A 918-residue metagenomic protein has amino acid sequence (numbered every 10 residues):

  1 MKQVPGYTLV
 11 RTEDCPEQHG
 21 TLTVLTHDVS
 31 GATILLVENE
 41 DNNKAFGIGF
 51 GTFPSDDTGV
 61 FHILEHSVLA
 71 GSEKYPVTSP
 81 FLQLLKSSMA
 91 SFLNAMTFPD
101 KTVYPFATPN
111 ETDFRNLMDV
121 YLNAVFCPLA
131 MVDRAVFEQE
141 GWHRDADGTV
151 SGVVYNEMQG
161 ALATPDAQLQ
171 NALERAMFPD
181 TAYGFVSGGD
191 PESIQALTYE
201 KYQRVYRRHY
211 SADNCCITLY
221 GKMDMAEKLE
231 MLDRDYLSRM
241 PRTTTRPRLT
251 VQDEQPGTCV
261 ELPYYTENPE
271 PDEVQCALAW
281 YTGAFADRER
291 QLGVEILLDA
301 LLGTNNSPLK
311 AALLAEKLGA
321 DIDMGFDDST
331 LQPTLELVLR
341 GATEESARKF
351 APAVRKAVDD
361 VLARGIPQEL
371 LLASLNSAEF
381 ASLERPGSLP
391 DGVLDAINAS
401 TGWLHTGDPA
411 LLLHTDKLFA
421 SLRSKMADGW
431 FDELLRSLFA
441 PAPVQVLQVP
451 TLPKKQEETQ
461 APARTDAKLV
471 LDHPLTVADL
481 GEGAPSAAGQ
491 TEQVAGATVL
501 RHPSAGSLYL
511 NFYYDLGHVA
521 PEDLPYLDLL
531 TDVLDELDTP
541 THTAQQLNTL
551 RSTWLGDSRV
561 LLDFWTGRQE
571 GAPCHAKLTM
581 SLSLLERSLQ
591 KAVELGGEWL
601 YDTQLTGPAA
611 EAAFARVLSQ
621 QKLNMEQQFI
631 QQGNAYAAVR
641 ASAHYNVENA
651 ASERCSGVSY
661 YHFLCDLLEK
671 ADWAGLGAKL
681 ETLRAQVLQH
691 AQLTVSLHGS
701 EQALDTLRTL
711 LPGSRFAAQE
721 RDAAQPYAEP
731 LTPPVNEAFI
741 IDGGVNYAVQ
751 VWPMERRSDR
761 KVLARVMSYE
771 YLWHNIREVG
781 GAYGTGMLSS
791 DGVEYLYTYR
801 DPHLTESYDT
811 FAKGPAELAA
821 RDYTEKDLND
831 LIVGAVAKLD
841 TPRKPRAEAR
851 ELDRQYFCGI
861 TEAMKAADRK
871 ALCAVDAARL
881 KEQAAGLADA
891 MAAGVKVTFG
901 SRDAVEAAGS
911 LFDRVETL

Functional and structural regions predicted by a protein language model:
M1-A45: Non-catalytic terminal extensions that flank enzyme cores
V37-E40, G47-G49, Y155, Q159 (+11 more regions): His/Glu-based metal-binding/catalytic segments typifying zinc-dependent metallopeptidases
N43-F53, S79-C127, R134-E140, A167-E192 (+9 more regions): M16 family metallopeptidases and their MPP-like homologs
T58-A70, L524, D528-D532: Active-site recognition of the HExxH zinc-binding catalytic motif
F92, Q203-R207, P263-T266, L309 (+10 more regions): Generic recognition of flexible, low-complexity loop/linker segments
R144-A212, T218-G221, M225-D233, M240-Y265 (+1 more regions): Hydrophobic, small-residue-rich alpha-helical packing segments that form membrane-like cores
E200-D235, S652, G657, L676-L711 (+1 more regions): Non-catalytic, conformational "gating/processing" segments within enzyme and secreted inhibitor domains
A427-K454: Extended, domain-scale alpha-helical bundle/helix-rich regions
